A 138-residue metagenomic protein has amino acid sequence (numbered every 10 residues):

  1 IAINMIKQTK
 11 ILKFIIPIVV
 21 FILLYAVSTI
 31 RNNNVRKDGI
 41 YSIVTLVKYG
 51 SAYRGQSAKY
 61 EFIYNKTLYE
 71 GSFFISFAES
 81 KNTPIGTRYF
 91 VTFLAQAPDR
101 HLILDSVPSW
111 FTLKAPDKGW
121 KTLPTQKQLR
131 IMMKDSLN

Functional and structural regions predicted by a protein language model:
I1-K37, R88, Q96-N138: Netrin-like (NTR/C345C) domain of secreted extracellular proteins
D38-A52: Structural detector for short beta-strands of small beta-barrel domains
I40-S42, Q56, Y89: Hydrophobic core residues within well-ordered beta-strands of beta-rich domains
K48-G50, Y64-K66, F77: Beta-strand elements of well-folded, non-transmembrane domains
S51-E61: Short aromatic-glycine-enriched beta-strand elements
Y60-E70: Short, basic/aromatic beta-hairpin or loop at an interaction surface
Y64, F73-I75, A95-A97, S106-V107: A mature extracytoplasmic/lumenal domain signature
F77-V91: Short nucleic-acid-contacting surface segments enriched for D/E, G, S/T with interspersed K/R
